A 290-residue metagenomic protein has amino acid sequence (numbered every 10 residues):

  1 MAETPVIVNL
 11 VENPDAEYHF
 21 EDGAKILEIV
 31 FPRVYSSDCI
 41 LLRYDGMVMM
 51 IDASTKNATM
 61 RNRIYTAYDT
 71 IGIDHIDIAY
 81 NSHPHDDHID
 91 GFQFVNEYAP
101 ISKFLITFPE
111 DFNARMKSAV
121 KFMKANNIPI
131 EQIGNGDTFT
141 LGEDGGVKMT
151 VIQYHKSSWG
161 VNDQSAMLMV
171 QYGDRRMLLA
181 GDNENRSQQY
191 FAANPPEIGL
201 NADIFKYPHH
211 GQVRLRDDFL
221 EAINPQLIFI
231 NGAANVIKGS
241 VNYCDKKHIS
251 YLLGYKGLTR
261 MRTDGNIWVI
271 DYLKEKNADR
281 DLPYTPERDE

Functional and structural regions predicted by a protein language model:
M1-H75, Q132-N201, R260-E290: Core dinuclear metal-dependent hydrolase active-site scaffold
L27, A99-S102, I128, V147 (+3 more regions): A structural micro-motif
V30, M49, Y80, L105 (+4 more regions): Hydrophobic/aromatic beta-strand patches that form the interior of the parallel beta-sheet core in alpha/beta enzyme
R33-S37, H85-D86, E110-D111, Y154-W159 (+3 more regions): Short beta->alpha connector loops
D45, M49, A58-P109, P195-Q212 (+1 more regions): Active-site metal-binding motif and surrounding structural segment of the metallo-beta-lactamase
M60-A67, G72, H88-G91, R115-F122 (+4 more regions): Stable alpha-helical elements in mature extracytoplasmic
D87, A114-K117, M123-P129, G181 (+2 more regions): Internal alpha/beta domain cores that form substrate/cofactor-binding pockets in large enzymes and binding proteins
L105-T107, D111-I152: Extended active-site neighborhood of metal-dependent phosphoesterases/phosphodiesterases
